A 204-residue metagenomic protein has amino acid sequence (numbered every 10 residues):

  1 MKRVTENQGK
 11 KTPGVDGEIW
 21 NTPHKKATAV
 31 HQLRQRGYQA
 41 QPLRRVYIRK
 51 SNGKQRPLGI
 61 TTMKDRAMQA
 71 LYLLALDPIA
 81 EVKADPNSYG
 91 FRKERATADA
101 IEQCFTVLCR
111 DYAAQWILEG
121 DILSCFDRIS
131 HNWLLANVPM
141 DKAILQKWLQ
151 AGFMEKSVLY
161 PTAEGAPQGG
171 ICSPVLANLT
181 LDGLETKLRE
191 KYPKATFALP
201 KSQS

Functional and structural regions predicted by a protein language model:
M1-A27: Non-catalytic, polymerase-adjacent accessory regions of viral genome-replication enzymes
K2-G9, L74-G90: Charged boundary/loop elements
V15, L74, G120-I122: Residues immediately flanking
Q32, R36, P86-N87, R92 (+1 more regions): Conserved polymerase palm-domain catalytic core
P42, V46: Extended, charge-enriched "interface" segments that sit outside catalytic cores
R56-G59, Q115: N-terminal core-binding DNA-recognition domain of tyrosine site-specific recombinases/integrases
M68-L76, L176-A177: Active/ligand-binding-proximal structured segments within catalytic/core domains that scaffold catalytic residues
